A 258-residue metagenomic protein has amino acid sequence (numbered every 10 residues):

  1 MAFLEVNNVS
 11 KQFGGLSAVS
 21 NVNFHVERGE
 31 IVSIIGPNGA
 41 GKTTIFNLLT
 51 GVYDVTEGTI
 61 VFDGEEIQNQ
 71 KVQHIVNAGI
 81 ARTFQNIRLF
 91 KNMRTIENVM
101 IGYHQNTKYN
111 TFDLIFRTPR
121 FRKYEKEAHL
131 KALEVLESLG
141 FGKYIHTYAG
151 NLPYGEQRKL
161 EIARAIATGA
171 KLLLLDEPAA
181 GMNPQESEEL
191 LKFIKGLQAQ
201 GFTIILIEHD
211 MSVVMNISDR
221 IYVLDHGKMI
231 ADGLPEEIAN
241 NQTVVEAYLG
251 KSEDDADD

Functional and structural regions predicted by a protein language model:
A2-D258: Glycine-rich phosphate-binding loops of nucleotide-dependent enzymes
